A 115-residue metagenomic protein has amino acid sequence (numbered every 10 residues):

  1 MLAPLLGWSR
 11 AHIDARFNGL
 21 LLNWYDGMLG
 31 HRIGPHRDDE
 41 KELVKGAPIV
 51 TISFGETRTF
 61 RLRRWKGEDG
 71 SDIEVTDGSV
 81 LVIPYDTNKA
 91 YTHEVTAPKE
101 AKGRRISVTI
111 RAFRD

Functional and structural regions predicted by a protein language model:
M1-D115: Non-heme Fe(II) oxygenase metal-center motifs and adjacent flexible, charged/small-residue loops
